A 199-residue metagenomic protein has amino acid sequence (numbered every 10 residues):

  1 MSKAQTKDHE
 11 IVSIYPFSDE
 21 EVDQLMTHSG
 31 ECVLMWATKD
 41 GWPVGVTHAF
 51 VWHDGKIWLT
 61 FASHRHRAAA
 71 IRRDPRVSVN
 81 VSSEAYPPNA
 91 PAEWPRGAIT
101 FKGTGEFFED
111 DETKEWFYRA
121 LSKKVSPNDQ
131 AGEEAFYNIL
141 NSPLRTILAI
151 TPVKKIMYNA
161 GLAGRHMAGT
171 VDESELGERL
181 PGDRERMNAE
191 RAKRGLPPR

Functional and structural regions predicted by a protein language model:
S2-A4, D8, W116-R199: C-terminal edge-of-domain segments
K3-V12, H64-N128, R191-L196: Short, structured beta-strand-loop surface elements
T6-V33: Short, basic/aromatic recognition patches
M26-T27, R72-R73, N141: Alpha-helix boundary recognition
S29-S63, A69, S78-S83, N89-E93: Short beta-strand segments
V33, K102-T104, T151: Residues located in well-ordered beta-strands
I57-T60, F101, L148-I150, M157: Short hydrophobic-aromatic micro-motifs
